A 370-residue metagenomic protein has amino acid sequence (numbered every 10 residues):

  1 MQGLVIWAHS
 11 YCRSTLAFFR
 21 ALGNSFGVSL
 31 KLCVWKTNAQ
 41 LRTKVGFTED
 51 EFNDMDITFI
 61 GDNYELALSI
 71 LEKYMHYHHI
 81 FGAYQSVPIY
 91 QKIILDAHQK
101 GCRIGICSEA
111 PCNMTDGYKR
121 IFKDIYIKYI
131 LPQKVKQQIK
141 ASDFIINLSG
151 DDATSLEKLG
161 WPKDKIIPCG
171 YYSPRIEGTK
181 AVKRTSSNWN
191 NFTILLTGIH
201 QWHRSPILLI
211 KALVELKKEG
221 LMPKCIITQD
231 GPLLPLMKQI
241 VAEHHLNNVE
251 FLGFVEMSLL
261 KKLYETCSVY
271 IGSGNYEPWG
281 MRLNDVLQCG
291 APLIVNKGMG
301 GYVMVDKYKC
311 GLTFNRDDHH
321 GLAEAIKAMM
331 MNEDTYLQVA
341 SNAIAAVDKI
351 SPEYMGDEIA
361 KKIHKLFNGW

Functional and structural regions predicted by a protein language model:
D54-M55, K238-V255: Nucleotide-activated donor-binding/catalytic signature segment of Leloir-type glycosyltransferases, i.e., the conserved
I125-I145: Membrane-proximal helix-turn-helix segments that form the acceptor-binding/catalytic region of lipid-linked
T185-R204, I210-L213: Conserved donor-binding/catalytic core segment of Leloir-type glycosyltransferases
F254-V255, K262-C267: Short alpha-helical donor nucleotide-sugar binding micro-motif in glycosyltransferases
N275: Aromatic "clamp/platform" in nucleotide-sugar-dependent glycosyltransferases that forms part of the donor/acceptor
P292-N296: Short hydrophobic beta-strand element within catalytic cores of glycosyltransferases and related nucleotide-activated
Y308, L312-H319, A328-E333: Conserved acidic donor-binding segment of nucleotide-sugar-dependent glycosyltransferases
G321, A328, T335-K349, K361: A short, well-ordered alpha-helix in the C-terminal region of glycosyltransferases
